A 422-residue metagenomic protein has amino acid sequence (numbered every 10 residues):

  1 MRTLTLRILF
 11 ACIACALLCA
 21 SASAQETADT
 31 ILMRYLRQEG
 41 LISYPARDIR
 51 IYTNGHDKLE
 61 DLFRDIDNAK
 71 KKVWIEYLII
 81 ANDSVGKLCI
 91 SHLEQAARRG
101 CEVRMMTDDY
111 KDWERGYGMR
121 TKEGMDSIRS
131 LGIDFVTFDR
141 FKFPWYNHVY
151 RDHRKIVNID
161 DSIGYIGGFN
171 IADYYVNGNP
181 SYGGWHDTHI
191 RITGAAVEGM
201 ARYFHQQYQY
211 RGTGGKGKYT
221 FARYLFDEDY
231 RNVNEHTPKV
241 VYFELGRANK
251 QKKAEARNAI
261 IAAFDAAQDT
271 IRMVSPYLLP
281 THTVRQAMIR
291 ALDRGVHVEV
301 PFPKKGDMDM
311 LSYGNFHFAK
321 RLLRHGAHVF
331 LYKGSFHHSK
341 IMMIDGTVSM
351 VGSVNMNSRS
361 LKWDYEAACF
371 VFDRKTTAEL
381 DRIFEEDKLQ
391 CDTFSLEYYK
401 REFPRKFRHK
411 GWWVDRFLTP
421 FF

Functional and structural regions predicted by a protein language model:
M1-L9: Bacterial N-terminal signal peptides that target proteins for export
T3, A16, A20-A24: Nuclease and nuclease-like effector domains acting on nucleic acids or nucleotide cofactors
L9-L17: Bacterial N-terminal signal peptides
S21-V136, R140-F422: Charged, low-complexity intrinsically disordered terminal segments
